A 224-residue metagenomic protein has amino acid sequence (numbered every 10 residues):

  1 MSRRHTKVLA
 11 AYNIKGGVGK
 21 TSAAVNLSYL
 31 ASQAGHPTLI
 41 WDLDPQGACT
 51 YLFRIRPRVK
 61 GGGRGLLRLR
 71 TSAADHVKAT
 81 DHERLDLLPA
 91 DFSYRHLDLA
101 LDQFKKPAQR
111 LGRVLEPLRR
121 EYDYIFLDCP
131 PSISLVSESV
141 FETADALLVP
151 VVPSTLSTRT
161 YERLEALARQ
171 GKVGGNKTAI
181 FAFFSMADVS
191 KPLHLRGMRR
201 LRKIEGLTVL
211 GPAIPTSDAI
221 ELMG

Functional and structural regions predicted by a protein language model:
M1-G224: P-loop NTP-binding core
